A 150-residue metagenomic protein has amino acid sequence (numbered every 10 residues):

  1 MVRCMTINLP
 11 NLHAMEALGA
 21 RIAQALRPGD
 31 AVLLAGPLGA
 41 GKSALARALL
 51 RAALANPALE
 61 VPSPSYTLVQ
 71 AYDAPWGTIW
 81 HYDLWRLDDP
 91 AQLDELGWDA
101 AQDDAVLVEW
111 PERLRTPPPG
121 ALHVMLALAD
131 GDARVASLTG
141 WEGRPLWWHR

Functional and structural regions predicted by a protein language model:
V2-R21: N-terminal pre-Walker A segment at the start of P-loop NTPase domains
A23-G29: Phosphate-binding P-loop
V32-L34: Hydrophobic anchor at the beta1->P-loop junction of P-loop NTPases
P37: P-loop (Walker A) phosphate-binding loop of NTP-binding proteins
K42: Conserved lysine of the Walker
N56, V61, V69-E112: Conserved nucleotide-sensing/catalytic segment adjacent to the nucleotide-binding pocket in NTP-handling enzymes
D89-R150: Short phosphate-coordinating micro-motif centered on Lys-Gly-acidic
